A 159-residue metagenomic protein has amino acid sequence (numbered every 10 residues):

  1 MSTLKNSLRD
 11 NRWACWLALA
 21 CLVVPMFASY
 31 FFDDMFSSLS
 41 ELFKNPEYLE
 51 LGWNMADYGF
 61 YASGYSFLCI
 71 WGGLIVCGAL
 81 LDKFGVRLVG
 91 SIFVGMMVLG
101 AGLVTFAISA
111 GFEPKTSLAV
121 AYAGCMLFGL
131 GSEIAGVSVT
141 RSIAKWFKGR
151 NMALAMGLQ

Functional and structural regions predicted by a protein language model:
L17-Y48, W53-M55: Extracytoplasmic
P25, Y61, L158-Q159: Hydrophobic alpha-helical segments of secondary membrane carriers
W53-S63, S117: Juxtamembrane helix-start elements in MFS-like secondary transporters
S63-A79: Central cavity-lining transmembrane alpha-helices of secondary-active solute carriers, predominantly the Major
D82-K83, E113-P114, K145-K148: Membrane-helix boundary and inter-helical linker elements of multi-pass secondary transporters
G95-P114: C-terminal ends and interior cores of transmembrane alpha-helices in multi-pass membrane transporters/permeases
G124-Q159: Cytoplasmic helix-loop-helix junction between adjacent transmembrane helices in 12-TM secondary transporters
